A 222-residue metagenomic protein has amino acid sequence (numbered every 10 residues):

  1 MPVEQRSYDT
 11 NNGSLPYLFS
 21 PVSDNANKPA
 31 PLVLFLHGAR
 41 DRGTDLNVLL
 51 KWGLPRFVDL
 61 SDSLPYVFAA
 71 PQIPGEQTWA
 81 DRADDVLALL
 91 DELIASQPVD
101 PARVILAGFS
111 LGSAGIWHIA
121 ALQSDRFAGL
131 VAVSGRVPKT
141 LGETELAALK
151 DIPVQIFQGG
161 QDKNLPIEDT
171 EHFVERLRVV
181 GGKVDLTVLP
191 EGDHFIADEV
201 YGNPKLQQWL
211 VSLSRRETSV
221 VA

Functional and structural regions predicted by a protein language model:
M1-L32, Y66, A107-F109, H118-I119 (+5 more regions): A domain-start/cap signature at the N-terminus of enzymes
S23-K28, P74-S110: Gly/Ser-rich "nucleophile elbow"/oxyanion-hole loop immediately N-terminal to the catalytic nucleophile in hydrolases
P31, Y66, R103, A128 (+1 more regions): Alpha/beta-hydrolase fold active-site loops
L32, L36-D85: Active-site machinery of serine-nucleophile hydrolases
F35-G43, I94-Q97, F109-I116, A120-A121 (+3 more regions): Cell-envelope and extracellular/periplasmic
A95-S96, A102-A148: Primarily recognizes the serine-hydrolase "nucleophile elbow" in alpha/beta-hydrolase and SGNH/GDSL folds
A128-S212: The feature captures the conserved acid-bearing segment of alpha/beta-hydrolase catalytic domains
